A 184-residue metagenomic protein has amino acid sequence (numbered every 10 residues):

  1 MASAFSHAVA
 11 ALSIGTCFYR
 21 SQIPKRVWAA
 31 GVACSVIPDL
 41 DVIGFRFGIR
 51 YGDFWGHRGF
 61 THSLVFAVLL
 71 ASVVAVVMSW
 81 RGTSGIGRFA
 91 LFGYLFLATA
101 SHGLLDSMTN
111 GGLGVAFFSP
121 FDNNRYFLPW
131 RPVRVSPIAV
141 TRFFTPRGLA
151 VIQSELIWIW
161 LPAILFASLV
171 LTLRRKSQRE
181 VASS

Functional and structural regions predicted by a protein language model:
M1-S184: N-terminal membrane-targeting hydrophobic helices
